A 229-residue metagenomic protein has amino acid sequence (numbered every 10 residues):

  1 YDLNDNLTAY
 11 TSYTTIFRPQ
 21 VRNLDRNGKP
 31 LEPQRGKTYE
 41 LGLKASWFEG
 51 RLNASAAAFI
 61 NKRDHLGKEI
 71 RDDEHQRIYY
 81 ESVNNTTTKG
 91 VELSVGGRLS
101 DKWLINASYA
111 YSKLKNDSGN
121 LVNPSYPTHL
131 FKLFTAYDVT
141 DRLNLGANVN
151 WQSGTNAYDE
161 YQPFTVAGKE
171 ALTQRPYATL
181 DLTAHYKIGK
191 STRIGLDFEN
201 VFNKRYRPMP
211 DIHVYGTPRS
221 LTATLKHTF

Functional and structural regions predicted by a protein language model:
Y1-L3, P33, L43-W47, G97-R98 (+4 more regions): Residue-level signature of outer-membrane beta-barrel architecture
D5-L7, F17-D25, R35, E49 (+4 more regions): Gram-negative outer-membrane beta-barrel proteins
D5-L7, F48-L52, D101-W103, H129-F131 (+4 more regions): Outer-envelope beta-barrel architecture signal
T8-S12, I16, Q34-A110, D197: Membrane-embedded beta-barrel scaffold of Gram-negative outer-membrane proteins
R22-P30, Y39, Q76-S82, G90-E92 (+3 more regions): Extracellular loop and loop/strand-boundary signature of outer-membrane beta-barrel proteins
R35-Y39, G50, I60, T87-K89 (+4 more regions): Residues that define the transmembrane beta-barrel architecture of outer-membrane proteins
G42, I194, G216-F229: Outer-membrane beta-barrel "beta-signal"
I60-K62, E81-Y161, S191, F202-R205 (+1 more regions): Gram-negative outer-membrane beta-barrel transporters
